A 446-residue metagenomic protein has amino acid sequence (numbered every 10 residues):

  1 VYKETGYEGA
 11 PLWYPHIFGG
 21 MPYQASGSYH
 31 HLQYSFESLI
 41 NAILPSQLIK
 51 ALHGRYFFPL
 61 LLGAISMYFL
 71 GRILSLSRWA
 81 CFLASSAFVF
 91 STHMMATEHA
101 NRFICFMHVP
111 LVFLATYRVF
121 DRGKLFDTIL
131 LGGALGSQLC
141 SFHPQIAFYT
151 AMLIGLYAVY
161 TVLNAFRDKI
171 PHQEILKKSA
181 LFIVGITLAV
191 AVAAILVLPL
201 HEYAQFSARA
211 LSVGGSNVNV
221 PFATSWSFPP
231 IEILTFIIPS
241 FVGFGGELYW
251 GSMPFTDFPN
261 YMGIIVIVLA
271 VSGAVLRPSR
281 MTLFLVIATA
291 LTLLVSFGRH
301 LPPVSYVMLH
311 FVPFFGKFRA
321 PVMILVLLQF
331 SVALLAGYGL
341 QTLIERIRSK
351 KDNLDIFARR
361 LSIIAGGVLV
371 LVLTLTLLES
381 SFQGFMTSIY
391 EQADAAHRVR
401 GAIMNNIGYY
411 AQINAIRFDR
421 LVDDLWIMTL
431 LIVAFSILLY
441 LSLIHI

Functional and structural regions predicted by a protein language model:
V1, A10, Q33-E37, A80-L83 (+9 more regions): Alpha-helix initiation and N-capping motif
V1-M67, S86-F106, Q205, N217-I264 (+2 more regions): Membrane-interface coil-to-helix junctions
V1-W13, I17, P22, K178-S179 (+3 more regions): Periplasmic/ER-lumenal interhelical loops and adjacent helix-loop junctions in multi-pass membrane proteins
H53-I65, F258-V271, L328-A336, I427-S436: Hydrophobic alpha-helical transmembrane segments
L61-L74, R78-N164, K178-H201: Membrane-embedded helix bundles of polyisoprenyl
A64-Y68, V109, F113, L156 (+9 more regions): Alpha-helical transmembrane segments of polytopic integral membrane proteins, especially the permease/helical cores
N101, M107, V119-G132, G136 (+6 more regions): Contiguous transmembrane helix-bundle modules in multi-pass membrane proteins
G246-A288, L294, F435-L443: Long hydrophobic segments that form regular secondary structure
